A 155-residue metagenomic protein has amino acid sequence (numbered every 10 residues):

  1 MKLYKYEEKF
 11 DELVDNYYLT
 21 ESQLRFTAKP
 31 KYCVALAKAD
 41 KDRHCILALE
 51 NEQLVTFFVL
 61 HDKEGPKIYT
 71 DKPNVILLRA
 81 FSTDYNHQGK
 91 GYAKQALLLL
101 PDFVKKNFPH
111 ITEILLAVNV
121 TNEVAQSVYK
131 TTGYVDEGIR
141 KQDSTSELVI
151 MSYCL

Functional and structural regions predicted by a protein language model:
K5-A80, D84-N86, F103, N107: Acetyl-CoA-dependent GNAT
H61, L115-A117, E137: Solvent-exposed beta-strand sheet faces enriched in polar/charged residues
L77, S82, L115-A117, I150: Conserved beta-strand segments that form the floor/walls of ligand-binding pockets within enzyme and binding domains
D84-N86, K90, V120-T121: Active-site acidic-Proline motif in GNAT/NAT acetyltransferases
H87, G91-L99: Conserved acetyl-CoA pyrophosphate-binding loop and the N-cap/start of the following alpha-helix in GNAT-like
K94, V120-G138: Conserved active-site alpha-helix within GNAT-family acetyltransferase domains
H110-Q126, Q142-E147, C154-L155: Conserved beta-strand-loop-alpha-helix junction that forms the acyl-donor binding cleft
